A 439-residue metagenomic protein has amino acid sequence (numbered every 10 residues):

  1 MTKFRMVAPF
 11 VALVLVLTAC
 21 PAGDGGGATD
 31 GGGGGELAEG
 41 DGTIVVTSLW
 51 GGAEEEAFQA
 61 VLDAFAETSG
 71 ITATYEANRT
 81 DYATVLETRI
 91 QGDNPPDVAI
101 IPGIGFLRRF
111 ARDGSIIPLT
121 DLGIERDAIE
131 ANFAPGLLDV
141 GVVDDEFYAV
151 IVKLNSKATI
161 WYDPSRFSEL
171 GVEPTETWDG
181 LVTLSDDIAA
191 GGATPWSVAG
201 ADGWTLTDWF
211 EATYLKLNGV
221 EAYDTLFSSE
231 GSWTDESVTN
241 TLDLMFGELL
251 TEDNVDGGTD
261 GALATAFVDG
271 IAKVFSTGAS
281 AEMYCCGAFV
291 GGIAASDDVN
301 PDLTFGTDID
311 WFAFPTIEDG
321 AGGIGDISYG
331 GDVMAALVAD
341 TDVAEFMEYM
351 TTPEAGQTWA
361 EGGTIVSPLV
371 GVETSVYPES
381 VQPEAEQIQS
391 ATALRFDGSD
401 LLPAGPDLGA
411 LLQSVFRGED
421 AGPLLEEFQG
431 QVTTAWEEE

Functional and structural regions predicted by a protein language model:
M6, L17-R108, E125-A128, T358 (+2 more regions): Conserved N-terminal structural module of periplasmic/extracytoplasmic solute-binding proteins
A77-V85, I104-G105, W178-T183, T259-S276: Short helix-initiation/N-cap motifs at beta->coil->alpha
I104-A158, V182: Hinge/lid segment of periplasmic solute-binding proteins
T120-F133, L217-T241, D298-T304, T316-I327 (+3 more regions): Short, solvent-exposed loop/beta-turn-alpha elements that line the ligand-binding surface or hinge of extracytoplasmic
E146-V152, A158, V182-G231: Extracytoplasmic/periplasmic solute-binding protein
S168, G192, T364-S367, E386-E439: Conserved C-terminal helix/tail region of periplasmic/extracytoplasmic solute-binding proteins
D187, S228-A264: Glycine-centered hinge/linker elements that transmit conformational signals in sensory and ligand-binding systems
C286, D297-T364: Extracytoplasmic/periplasmic substrate-recognition and gating elements
